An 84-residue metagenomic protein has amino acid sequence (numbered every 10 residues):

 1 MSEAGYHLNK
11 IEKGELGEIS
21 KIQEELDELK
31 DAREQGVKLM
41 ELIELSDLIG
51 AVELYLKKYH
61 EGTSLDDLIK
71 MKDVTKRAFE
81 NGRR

Functional and structural regions predicted by a protein language model:
M1-R84: Flexible "arm" and connector segments at domain edges
